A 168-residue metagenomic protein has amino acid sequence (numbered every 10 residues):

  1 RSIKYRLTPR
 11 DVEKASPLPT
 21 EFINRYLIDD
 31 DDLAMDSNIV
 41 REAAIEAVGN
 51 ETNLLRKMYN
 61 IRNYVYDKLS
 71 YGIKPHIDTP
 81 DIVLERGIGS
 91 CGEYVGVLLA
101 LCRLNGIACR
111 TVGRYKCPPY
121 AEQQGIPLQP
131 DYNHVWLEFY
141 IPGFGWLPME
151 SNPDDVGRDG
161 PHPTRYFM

Functional and structural regions predicted by a protein language model:
R1-E85: Acidic low-complexity segments
S2-I3, C91, G113-C117: Generic short beta-strand segments
T52, I82-G89, E93, Q124 (+1 more regions): A short glycine-/small-residue-rich loop at the edge of a beta-strand within enzyme catalytic domains
K57-I61, G87-C102: Active-site nucleophilic cysteine motif
G96-M168: Hydrophobic/aromatic-rich core segments of domains that either
